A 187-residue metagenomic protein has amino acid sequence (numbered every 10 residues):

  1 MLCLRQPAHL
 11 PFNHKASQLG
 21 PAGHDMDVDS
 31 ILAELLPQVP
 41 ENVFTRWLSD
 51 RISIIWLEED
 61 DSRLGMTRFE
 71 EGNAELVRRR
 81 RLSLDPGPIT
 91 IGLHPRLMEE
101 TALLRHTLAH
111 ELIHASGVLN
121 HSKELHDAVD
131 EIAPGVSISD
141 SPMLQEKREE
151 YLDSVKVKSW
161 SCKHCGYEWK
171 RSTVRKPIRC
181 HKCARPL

Functional and structural regions predicted by a protein language model:
N13, L19-A102, V118-L187: Metalloprotease/metallohydrolase-associated module, dominated by Zn2+-dependent proteases
H106-V118: Active-site recognition of the HExxH zinc-binding catalytic motif
